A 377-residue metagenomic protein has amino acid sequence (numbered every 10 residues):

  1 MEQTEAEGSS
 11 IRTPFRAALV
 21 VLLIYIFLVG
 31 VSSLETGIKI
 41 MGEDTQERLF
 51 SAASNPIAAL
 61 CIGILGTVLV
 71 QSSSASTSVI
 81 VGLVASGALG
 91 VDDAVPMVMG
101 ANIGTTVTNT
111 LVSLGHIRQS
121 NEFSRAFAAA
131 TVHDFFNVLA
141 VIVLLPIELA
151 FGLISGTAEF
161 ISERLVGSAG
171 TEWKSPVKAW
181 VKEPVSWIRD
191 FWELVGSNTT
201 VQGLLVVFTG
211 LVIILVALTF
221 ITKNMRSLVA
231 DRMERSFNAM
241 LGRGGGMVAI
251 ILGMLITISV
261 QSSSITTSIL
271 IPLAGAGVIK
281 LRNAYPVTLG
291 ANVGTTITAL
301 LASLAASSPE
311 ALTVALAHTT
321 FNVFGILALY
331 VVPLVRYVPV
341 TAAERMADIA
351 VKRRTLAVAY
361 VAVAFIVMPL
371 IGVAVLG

Functional and structural regions predicted by a protein language model:
E2-L60, I188-I250: Helix-loop-helix hairpins and the membrane-proximal interhelical loops of multi-pass alpha-helical transport proteins
G8, L49-S54, F123-F135, R235-V248 (+2 more regions): Membrane-interface segments at loop-to-transmembrane junctions
T13-L23, P96, A128, L204-L211 (+3 more regions): Alpha-helical transmembrane segments of integral membrane proteins
L23, F27, V31, N55 (+26 more regions): Alpha-helical transmembrane segments in multi-pass membrane proteins
Y25-V29, L111-S124, A128-A179, V212-T219 (+2 more regions): Juxtamembrane and boundary regions of transmembrane helices in multi-pass small-molecule transporters and channels
M41-S51, G152-N198: Inter-helical loop and helix-membrane interface segments of multi-pass membrane transporters/permeases
S54, T67-N102, L114-R118, E163-K174 (+1 more regions): Membrane-interfacial helix-loop connectors
G63, T67-V70, S78, K178-G203 (+1 more regions): Long, highly hydrophobic alpha-helical transmembrane signal-anchor segments
